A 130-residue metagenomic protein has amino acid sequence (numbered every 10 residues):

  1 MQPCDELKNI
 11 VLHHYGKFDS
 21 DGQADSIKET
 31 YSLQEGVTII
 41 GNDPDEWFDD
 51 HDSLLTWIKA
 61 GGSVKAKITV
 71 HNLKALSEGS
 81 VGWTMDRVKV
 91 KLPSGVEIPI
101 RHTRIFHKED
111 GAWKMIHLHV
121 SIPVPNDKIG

Functional and structural regions predicted by a protein language model:
M1-L33, N126-G130: Short, low-complexity N-terminal intrinsically disordered segments enriched in polar/charged residues
C4-D5, A24-G79, L92: A solvent-exposed, acidic/Ser-Thr-rich amphipathic alpha-helical stretch
E35, D86, R104: Conserved GNAT-family N-acetyltransferase fold
E46, E97-P99: Short, mixed charged/polar active-site loops that provide acid/base catalysis or chelate metal/phosphate cofactors
K74-L76, K89, I105-H107: Generic structural detector for well-ordered beta-strands
E78, P93, K108-A112: Flexible loop/coil segments at beta-strand boundaries within sensory signal-transduction domains
W83, P99-I129: Short beta-strand edge/turn micro-motifs at domain boundaries
M85-K91: Generic short beta-strand segments
